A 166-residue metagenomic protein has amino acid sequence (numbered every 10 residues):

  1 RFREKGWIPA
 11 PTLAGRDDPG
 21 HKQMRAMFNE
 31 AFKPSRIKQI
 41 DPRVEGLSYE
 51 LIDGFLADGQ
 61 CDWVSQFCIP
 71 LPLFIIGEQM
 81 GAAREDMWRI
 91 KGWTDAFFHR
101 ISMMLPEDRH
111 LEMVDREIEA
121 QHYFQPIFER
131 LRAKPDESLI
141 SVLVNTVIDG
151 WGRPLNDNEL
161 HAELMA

Functional and structural regions predicted by a protein language model:
R1-V64, L73-K91, D95-D115, H122 (+2 more regions): Active-site substrate-recognition loop segments, prototypically the cytochrome P450 B′-helix/B-C loop
D41, E45, K91, I140-S141 (+1 more regions): Short, well-structured alpha-helical segments
L56-Q60, A133-E137, I148-L155: Short, glycine- and charge-enriched coil/turn segments that flank and shape catalytic ligand pockets
I69, L73-I76, A120-Q121, D149-A166: Central I-helix of cytochrome P450 enzymes
K91-G92, R132-V144: Short, charged hinge/linker segments at domain and secondary-structure junctions
K91-T94, V147, L164: A general structural motif at alpha-helix termini
H99, N145-I148: HEAT/HEAT-like alpha-solenoid repeats
I127-R130, T146: Short hydrophobic alpha-helical module
